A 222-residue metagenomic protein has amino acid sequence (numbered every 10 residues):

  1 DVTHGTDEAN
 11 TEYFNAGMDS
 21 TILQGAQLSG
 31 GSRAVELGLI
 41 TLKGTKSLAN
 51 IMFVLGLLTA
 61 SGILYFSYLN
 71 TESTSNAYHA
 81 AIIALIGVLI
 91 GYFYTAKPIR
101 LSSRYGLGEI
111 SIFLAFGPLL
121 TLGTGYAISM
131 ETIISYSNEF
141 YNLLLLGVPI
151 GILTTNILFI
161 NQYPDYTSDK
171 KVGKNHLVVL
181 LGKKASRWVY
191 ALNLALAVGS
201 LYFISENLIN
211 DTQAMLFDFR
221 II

Functional and structural regions predicted by a protein language model:
D1-T11, G17-T21, L158-T167, I222: Membrane-water interface of transmembrane alpha-helices
T3-D7, S67-T71, K97-P98, A127-T132 (+2 more regions): Membrane-interfacial segments
E8-N70, K174-T212: Multi-pass membrane catalytic core of lipid/isoprenoid biosynthesis enzymes
G31-I133: Intramembrane alpha-helical segments
I110-Y166: Functional transmembrane core segments of multi-pass inner-membrane proteins
G147-K174, V178, V189, A197-S200: Oxyanion-binding "anion nests"
L208-I222: Extended hydrophobic alpha-helices typical of membrane-associated regions
